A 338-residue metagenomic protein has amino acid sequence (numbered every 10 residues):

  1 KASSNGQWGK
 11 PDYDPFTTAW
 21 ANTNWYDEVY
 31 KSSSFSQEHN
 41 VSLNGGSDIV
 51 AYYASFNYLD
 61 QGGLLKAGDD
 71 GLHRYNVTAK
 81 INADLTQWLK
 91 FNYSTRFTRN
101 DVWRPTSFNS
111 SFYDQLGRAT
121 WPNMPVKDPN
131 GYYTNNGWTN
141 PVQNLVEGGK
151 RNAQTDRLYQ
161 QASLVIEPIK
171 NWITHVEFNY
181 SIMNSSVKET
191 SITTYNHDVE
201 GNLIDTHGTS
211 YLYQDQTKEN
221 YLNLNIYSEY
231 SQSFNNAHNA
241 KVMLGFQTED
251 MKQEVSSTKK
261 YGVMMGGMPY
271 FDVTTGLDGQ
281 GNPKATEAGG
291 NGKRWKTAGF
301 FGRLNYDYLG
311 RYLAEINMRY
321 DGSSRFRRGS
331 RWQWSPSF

Functional and structural regions predicted by a protein language model:
K1-T23, L59, G63-Y159, H175-E177 (+2 more regions): Surface-exposed loop/interface segments of Gram-negative outer-membrane beta-barrel transport/assembly proteins
V29-S34, G292-K293: Short Gly/Pro-enriched turn/cap motifs at secondary-structure boundaries
S36, S47-D48, N82-W88, E167-I169 (+2 more regions): Outer-membrane beta-barrel channels and translocator barrels
V41-S47, A79-A83, A162-I166, I226-Y230 (+3 more regions): Residues on the lipid-exposed face of transmembrane beta-strands in outer-membrane beta-barrel proteins
R328-W332: Short glycine/threonine-rich loop-to-helix capping motif typified by GTGT followed within a few residues by an Asp-Pro
